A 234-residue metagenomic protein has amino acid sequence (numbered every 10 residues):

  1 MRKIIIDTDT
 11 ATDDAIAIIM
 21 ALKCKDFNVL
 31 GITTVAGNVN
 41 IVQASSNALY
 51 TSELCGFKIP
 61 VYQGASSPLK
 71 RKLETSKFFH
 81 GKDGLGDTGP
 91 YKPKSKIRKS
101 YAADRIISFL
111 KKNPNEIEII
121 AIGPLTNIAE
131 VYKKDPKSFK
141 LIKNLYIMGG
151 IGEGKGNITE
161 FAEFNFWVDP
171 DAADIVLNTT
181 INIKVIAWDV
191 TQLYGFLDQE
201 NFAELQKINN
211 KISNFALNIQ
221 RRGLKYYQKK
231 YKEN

Functional and structural regions predicted by a protein language model:
M1-N234: N-terminal acidic, glycine/proline-rich low-complexity segments
